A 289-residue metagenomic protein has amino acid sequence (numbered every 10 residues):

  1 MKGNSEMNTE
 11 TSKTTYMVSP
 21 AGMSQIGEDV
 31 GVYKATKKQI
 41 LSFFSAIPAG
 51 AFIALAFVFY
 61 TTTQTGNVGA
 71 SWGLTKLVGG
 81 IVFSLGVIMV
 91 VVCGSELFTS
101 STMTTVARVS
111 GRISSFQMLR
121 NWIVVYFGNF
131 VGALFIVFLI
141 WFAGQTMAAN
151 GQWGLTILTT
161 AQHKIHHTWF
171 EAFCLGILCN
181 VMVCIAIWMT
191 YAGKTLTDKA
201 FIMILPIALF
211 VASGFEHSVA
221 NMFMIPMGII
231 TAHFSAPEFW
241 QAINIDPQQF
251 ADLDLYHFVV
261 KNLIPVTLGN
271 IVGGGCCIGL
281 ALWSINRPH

Functional and structural regions predicted by a protein language model:
K2-H289: Alpha-helical transmembrane segments and their helix-helix packing motifs
